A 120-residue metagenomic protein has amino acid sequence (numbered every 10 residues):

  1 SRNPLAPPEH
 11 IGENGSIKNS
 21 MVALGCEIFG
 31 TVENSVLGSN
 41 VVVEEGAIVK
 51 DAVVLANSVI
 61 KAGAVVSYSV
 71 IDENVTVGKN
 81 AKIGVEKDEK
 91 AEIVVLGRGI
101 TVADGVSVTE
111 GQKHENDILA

Functional and structural regions predicted by a protein language model:
S1-A120: Left-handed beta-helix
